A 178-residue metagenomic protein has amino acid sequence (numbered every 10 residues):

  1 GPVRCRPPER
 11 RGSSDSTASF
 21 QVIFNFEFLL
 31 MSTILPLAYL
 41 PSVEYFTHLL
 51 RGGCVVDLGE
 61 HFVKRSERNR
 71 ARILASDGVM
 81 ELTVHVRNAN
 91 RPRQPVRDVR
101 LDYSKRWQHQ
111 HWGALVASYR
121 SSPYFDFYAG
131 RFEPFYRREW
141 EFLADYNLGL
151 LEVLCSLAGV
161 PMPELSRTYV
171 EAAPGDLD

Functional and structural regions predicted by a protein language model:
S13-S19: Serine residues within intrinsically disordered or low-complexity segments
S14, F24, G175-L177: Intrinsic-disorder/low-complexity regions
I23-M31: Short, basic, low-complexity termini and linkers enriched in Ser/Thr/Gly/Pro that act as targeting/leader peptides
M31-D178: Residues lining hydrophobic/aromatic ligand-binding pockets adjacent to catalytic sites
